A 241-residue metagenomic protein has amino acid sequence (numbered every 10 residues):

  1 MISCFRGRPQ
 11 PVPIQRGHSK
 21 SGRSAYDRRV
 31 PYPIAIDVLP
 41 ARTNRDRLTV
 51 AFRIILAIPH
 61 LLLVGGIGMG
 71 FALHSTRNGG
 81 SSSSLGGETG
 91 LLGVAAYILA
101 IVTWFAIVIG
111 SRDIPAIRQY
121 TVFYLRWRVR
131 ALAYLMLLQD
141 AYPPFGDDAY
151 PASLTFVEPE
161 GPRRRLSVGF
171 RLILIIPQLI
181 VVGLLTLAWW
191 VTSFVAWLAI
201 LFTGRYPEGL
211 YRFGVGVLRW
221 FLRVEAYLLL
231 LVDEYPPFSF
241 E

Functional and structural regions predicted by a protein language model:
C4, P13, K20-E241: Membrane-proximal intrinsically disordered regions of secretory-pathway and membrane-system proteins
